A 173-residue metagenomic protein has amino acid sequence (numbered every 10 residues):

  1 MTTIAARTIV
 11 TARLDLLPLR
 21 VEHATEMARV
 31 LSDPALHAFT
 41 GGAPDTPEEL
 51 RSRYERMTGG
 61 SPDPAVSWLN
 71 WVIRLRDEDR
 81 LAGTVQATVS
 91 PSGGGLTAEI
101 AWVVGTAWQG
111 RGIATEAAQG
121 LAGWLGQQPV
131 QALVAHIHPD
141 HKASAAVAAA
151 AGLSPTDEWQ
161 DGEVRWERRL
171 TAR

Functional and structural regions predicted by a protein language model:
M1-A107, G120, W124, Q128 (+3 more regions): GNAT-family acyltransferases
L31, E99, I113-E116, A146: Generic recognition of short, well-ordered alpha-helical segments
D79, G112, H141: Conserved G/P- and acidic residue-centered "switch" motifs that form tight phosphate/ATP-binding loops in soluble
T115, D140-T156: Conserved active-site alpha-helix within GNAT-family acetyltransferase domains
